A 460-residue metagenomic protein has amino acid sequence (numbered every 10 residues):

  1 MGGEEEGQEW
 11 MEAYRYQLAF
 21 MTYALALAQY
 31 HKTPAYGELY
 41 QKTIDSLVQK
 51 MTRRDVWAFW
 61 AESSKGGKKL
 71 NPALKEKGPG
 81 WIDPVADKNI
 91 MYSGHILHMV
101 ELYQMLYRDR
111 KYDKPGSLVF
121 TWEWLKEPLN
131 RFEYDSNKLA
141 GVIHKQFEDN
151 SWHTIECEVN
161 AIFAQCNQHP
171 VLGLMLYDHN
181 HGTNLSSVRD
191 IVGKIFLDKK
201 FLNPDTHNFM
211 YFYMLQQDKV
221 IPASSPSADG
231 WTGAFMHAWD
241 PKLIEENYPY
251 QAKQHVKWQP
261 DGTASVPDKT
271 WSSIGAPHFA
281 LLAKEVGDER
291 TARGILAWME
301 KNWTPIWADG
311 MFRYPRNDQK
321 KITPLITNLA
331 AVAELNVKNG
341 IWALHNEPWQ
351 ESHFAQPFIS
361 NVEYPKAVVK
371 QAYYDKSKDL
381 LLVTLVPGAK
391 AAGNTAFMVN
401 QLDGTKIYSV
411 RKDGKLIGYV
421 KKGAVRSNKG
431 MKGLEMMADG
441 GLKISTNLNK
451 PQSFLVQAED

Functional and structural regions predicted by a protein language model:
M1, L70-K77, V100-R110, P115-V119 (+5 more regions): Terminal, non-catalytic domain-edge segments
M1-D45: N-terminal mature-domain "stem" immediately C-terminal to a signal peptide or N-terminal signal-anchor/transmembrane
G2-L18, L74-S93, T154-N167, F209-G233 (+3 more regions): Solvent-exposed loop and edge beta-strand segments that line ligand/cofactor-binding and catalytic clefts
Q29-A161, H207-M210: Extended ligand-binding groove/face enriched in aromatic
W124-K138, V142, Q146-I274: Extended ligand-binding clefts on enzyme/binding-domain cores
R411-G441: Solvent-exposed beta-strand/loop surfaces of large extracellular or lumenal domains
G441-D460: Surface-exposed interaction regions enriched in Ser/Thr/Asp/Glu that occur as long low-complexity tracts or repetitive
